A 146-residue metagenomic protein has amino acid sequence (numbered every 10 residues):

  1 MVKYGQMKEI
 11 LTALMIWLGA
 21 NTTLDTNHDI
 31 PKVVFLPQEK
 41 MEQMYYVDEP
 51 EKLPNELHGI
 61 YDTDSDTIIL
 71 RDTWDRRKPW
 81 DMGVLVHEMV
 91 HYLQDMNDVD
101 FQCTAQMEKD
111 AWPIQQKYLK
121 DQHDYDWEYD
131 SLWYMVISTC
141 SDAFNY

Functional and structural regions predicted by a protein language model:
V2-I68, W74, D121-D124, S131: Auxiliary, metal-adjacent structural segments of Zn-dependent hydrolase domains
I10, L14, D81, L85 (+2 more regions): Stable alpha-helical elements in mature extracytoplasmic
I69-L85: Short pre-active-site segment immediately N-terminal to the catalytic Zn-binding motif
G83-M96: Active-site recognition of the HExxH zinc-binding catalytic motif
D98-Q102: Flexible, surface-exposed loop/gating regions in the mature catalytic domains of secreted/periplasmic hydrolases
T104-T139: Post-HExxH zinc-binding segment in Zn-dependent metallohydrolases
D142-A143: Disulfide-rich extracellular modules and peptides
